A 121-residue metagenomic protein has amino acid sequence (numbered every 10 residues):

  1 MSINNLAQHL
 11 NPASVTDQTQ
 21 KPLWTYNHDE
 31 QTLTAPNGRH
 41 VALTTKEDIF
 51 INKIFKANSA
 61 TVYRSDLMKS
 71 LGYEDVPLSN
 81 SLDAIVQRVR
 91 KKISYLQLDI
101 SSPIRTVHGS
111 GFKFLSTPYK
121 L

Functional and structural regions predicted by a protein language model:
N4-K53: Short, Lys/Arg-enriched segments at the junction into DNA-binding effector domains of transcriptional regulators
S14-Y26, H40-A42, A84-L121: DNA-binding patch around the recognition helix
R39-L71, V89: Short amphipathic alpha-helical recognition elements used for nucleic-acid or partner binding across transcription
V62-D66, S81, D99: Alpha-helix N-cap and coil->helix boundary residues
Y73-L82: Short, positively charged loop/turn segments that connect secondary-structure elements
